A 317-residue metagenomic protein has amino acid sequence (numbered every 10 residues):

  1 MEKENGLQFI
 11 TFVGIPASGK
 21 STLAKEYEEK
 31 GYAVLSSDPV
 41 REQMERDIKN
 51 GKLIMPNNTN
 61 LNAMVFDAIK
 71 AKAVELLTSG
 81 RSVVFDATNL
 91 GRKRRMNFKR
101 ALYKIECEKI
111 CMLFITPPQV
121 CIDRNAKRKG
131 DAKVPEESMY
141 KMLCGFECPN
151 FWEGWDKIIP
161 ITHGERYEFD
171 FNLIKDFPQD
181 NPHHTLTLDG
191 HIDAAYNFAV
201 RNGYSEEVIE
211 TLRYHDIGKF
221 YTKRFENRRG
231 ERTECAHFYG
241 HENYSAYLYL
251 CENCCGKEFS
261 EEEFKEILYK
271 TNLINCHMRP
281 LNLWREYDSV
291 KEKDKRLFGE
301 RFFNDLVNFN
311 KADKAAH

Functional and structural regions predicted by a protein language model:
M1-G6, L76: Phosphate-binding P-loop
N5-I10, G80-R81: Pre-Walker A (Motif I) flank of P-loop NTPase domains
F9, S18, Q119-D170: Conserved GTP-binding G-domain of TRAFAC-class P-loop NTPases and closely related GTPase folds
I10-Y27: Glycine-rich phosphate-binding P-loop
T22-R81: Conserved substrate/cofactor phosphate-moiety recognition/catalytic segment in nucleotide-dependent phosphotransferases
I105-R124: Conserved phosphate-donor/acceptor-positioning beta-strand/loop module used by diverse small-molecule
F169-Y196, R224-T233: Active-site flanking loop/helix segments enriched in acidic
A195-A316: Divalent metal-dependent catalytic cores for phosphoryl transfer on phosphate-bearing substrates
